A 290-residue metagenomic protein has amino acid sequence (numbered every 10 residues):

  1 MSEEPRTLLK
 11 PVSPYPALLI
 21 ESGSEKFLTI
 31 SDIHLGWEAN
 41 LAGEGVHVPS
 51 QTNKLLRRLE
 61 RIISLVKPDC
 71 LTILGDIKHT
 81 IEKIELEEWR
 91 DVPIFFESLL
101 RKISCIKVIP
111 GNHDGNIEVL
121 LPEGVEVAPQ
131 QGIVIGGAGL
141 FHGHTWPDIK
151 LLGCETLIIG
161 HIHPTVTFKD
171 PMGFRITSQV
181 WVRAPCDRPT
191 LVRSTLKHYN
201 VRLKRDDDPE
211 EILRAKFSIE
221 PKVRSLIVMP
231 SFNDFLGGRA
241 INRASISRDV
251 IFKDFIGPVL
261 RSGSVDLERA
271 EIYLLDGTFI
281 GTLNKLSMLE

Functional and structural regions predicted by a protein language model:
M1-E290: Extended recognition/assembly regions associated with phosphoester-bond processing machinery
